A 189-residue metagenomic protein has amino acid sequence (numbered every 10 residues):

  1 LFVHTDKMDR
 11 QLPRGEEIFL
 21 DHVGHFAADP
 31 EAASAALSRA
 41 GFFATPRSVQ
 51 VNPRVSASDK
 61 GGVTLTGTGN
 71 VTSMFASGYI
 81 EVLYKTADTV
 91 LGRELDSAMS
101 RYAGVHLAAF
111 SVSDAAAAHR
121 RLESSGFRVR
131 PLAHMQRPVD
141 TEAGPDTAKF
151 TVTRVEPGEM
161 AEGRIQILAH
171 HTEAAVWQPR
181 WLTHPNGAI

Functional and structural regions predicted by a protein language model:
F2-T5, D9-L12, G62, T66-T72 (+2 more regions): Vicinal oxygen chelate
D9-A87: An N-terminus-focused feature that recognizes amino-terminal "leader" regions
F19-A28, G67-A76, E94-L122, L168 (+1 more regions): Vicinal oxygen chelate
F26-V55, M99-D146: Vicinal oxygen chelate
A40-F42, D59-G61, V90, S97-M99 (+2 more regions): General N-terminal targeting signals
T45, V90, A175-V176: Short loop/beta submotifs within extracellular cysteine-rich repeat domains
V82, A87-E94, R101: A broadly used, surface-exposed interaction patch
